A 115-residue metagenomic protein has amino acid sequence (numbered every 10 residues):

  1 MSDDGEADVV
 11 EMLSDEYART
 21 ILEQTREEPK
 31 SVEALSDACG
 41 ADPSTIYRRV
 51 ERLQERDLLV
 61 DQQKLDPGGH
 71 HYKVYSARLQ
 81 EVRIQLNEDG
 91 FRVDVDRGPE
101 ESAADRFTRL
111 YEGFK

Functional and structural regions predicted by a protein language model:
D3-Y17, S31, Q63-L86: Short, cationic-aromatic polyanion-contact patches
S14, E23-E27: Short, locally clustered residues in the helix-turn-helix/winged-helix DNA-binding domain
I21, A34-G40, L53: A short acidic, leucine-rich amphipathic alpha-helix
E28, D42-S44: Short coil turns linking two alpha-helices in DNA-binding domains
V32, A38, R56, D89-D94: Extended, composition-driven regions rather than compact fold-specific motifs
R49: Residues within the DNA-recognition helix of helix-turn-helix
R56-L58, Q63: Glycine-centered, phosphate/nucleic-acid-interacting loop/turn motifs that mediate DNA/RNA or nucleotide
Q80-K115: Amphipathic alpha-helical dimerization/coiled-coil segments that flank or bridge DNA-binding/regulatory modules
